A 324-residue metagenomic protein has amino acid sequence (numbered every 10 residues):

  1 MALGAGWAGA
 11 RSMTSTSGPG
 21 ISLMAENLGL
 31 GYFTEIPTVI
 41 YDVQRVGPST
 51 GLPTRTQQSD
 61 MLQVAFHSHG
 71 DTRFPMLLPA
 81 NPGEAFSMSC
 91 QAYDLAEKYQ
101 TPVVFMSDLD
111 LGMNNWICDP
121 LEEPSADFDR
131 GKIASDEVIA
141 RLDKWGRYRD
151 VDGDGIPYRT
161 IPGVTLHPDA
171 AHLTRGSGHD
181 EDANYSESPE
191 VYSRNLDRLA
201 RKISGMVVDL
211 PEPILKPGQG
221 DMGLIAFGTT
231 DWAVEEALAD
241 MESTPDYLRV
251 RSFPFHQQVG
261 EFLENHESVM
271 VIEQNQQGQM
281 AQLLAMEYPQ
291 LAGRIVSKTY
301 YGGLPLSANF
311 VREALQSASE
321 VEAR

Functional and structural regions predicted by a protein language model:
M1-V64, P75-A96: Thiamine diphosphate
G9-S12, D71-L78, Q219-M222, H266: Glycine- and acidic
E26, F66-H69, W116, I133: Short capping/connector residues at structural and topological boundaries
Q57-D60, R73, A170, L210-P211: Generic structural motif recognizing short loop/turn segments at the entrances and edges of beta-strands
Q63-G70, E287-P289: Short, conserved catalytic or adaptor-binding loops enriched in Gly and charged residues
M88, Y93-R324: Flexible, low-complexity linker and terminal segments
